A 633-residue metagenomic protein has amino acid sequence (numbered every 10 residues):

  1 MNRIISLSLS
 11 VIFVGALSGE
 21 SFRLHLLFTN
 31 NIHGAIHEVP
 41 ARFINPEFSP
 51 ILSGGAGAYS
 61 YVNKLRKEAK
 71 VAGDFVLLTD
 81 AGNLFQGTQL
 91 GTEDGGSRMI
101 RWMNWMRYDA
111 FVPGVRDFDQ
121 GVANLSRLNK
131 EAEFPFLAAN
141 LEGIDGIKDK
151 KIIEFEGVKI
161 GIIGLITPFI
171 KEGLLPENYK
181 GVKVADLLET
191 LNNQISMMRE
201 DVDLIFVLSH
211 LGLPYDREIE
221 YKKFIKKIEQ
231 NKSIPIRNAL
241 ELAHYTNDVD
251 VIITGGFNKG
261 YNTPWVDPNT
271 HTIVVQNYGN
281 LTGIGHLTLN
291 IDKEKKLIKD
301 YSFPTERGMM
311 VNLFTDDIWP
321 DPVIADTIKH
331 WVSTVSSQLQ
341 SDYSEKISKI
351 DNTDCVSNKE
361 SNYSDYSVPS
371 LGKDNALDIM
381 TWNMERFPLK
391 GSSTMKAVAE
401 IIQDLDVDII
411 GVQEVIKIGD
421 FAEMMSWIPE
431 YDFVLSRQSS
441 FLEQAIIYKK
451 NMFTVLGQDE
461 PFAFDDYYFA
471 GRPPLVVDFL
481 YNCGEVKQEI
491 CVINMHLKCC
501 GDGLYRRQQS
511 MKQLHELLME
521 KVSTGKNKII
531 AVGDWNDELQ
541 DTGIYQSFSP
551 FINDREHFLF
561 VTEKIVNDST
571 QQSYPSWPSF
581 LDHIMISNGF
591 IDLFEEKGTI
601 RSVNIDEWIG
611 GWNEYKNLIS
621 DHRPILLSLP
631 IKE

Functional and structural regions predicted by a protein language model:
N2-S10: Sec-dependent signal peptide recognition, specifically the positively charged N-region followed immediately by
S10-G19: Hydrophobic h-region of N-terminal signal peptides that target proteins for export in Gram-negative bacteria
G19-T334, Q338-G372, A376, S392-S393 (+10 more regions): Acidic, metal/ion-coordinating pockets
D374-R386: An acidic-aromatic substrate-binding cleft motif
G543, D554-D621, I625-L629: Feature marks hydrolase-like catalytic cores characterized by long aromatic- and Gly/Pro-rich stretches
